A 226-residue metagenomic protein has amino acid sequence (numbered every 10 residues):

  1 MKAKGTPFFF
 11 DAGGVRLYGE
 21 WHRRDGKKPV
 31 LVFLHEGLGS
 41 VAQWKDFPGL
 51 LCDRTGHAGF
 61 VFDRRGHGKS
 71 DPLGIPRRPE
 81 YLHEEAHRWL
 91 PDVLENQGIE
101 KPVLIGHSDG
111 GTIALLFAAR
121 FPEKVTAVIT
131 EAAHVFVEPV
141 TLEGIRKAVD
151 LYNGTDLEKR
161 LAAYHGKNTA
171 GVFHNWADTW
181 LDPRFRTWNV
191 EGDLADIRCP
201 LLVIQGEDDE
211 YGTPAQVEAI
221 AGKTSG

Functional and structural regions predicted by a protein language model:
W21-P72: Conserved HGGG/HGGXW glycine-rich cap/lid loop of the alpha/beta-hydrolase fold
V61-K101: Active-site loop/oxyanion-hole signature of alpha/beta-hydrolase fold enzymes
P102, G106-S108: Conserved alpha/beta-hydrolase "nucleophile elbow" surrounding the catalytic nucleophile
T112-L157: Flexible "cap/lid" loop of the alpha/beta hydrolase fold
W176-D193: Active-site nucleophile elbow and catalytic-triad environment of alpha/beta-hydrolase enzymes
I197, V203-Q205: Short beta-strand/loop motif that positions the catalytic acidic residue of the alpha/beta-hydrolase fold
C199, T213-G222: Short alpha-helix in the alpha/beta-hydrolase fold that links the catalytic acid
E207-G212: Acidic catalytic loop of the alpha/beta-hydrolase fold
